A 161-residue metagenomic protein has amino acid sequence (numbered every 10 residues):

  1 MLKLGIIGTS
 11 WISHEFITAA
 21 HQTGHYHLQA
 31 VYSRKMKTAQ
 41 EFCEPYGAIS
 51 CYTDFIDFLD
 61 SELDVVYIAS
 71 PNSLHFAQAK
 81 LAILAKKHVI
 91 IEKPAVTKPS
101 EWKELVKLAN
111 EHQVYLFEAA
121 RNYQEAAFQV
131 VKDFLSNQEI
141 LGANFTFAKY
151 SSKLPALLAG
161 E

Functional and structural regions predicted by a protein language model:
M1-Y46: N-terminal Rossmann-like dinucleotide-binding module
H27-A30, D64-V66, L116: Short active-site oxyanion
A30-Y32, Y52, Y67, N144: Residues embedded in well-ordered beta-strands within globular domains across many folds
Y46-L108: Beta-loop-alpha module in the N-terminal Rossmann-like domain of NAD(P)-dependent dehydrogenases, especially those
K93-P94, A119-N122, F147: Short strand-turn motif at the edge of the Rossmann-like AdoMet-binding core
E104-R121, E139-A143: Rossmann-fold dehydrogenase core element
E125-E161: Predominantly a Rossmann-like dinucleotide-binding segment in NAD(P)-dependent oxidoreductases
